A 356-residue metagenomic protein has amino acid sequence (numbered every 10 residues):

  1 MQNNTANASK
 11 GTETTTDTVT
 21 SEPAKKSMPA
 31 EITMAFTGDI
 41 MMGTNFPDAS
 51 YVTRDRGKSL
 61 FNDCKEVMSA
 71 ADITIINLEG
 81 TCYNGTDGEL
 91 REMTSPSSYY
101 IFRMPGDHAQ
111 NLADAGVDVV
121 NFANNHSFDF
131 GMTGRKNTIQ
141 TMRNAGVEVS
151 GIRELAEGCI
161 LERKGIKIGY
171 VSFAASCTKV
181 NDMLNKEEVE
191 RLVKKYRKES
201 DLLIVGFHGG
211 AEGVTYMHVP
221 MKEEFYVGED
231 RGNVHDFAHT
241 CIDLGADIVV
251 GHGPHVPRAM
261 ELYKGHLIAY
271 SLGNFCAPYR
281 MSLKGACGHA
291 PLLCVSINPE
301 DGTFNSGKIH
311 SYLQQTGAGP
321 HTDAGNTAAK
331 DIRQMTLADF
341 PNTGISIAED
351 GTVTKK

Functional and structural regions predicted by a protein language model:
T5-A8: Intrinsically disordered, low-complexity, charge-biased segments
K10-K356: Acidic, metal/ion-coordinating pockets
